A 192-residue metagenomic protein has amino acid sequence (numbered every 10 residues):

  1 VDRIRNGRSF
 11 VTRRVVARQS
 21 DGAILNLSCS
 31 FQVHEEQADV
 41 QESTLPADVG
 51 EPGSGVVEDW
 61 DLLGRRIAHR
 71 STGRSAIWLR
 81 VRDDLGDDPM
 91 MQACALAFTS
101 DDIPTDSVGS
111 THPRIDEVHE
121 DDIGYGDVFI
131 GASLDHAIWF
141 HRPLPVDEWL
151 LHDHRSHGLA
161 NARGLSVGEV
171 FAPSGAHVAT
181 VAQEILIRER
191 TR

Functional and structural regions predicted by a protein language model:
D2-R192: Terminal targeting signals and extreme-terminal segments of soluble enzymes
